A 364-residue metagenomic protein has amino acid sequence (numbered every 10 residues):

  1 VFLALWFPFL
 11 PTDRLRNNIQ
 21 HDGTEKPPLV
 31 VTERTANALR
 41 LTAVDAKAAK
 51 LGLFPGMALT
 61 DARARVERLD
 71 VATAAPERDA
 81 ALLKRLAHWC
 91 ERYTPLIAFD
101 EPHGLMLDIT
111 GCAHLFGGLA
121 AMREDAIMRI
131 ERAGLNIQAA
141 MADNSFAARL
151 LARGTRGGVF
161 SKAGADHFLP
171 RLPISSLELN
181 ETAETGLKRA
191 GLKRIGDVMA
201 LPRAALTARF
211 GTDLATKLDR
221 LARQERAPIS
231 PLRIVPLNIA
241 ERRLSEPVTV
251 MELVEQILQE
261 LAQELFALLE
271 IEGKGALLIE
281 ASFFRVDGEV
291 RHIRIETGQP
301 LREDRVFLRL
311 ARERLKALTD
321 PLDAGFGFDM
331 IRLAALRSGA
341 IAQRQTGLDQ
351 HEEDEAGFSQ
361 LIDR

Functional and structural regions predicted by a protein language model:
V1-M106, G111-A113, A120-M128, I137 (+1 more regions): Residues that scaffold, gate, or flank divalent-cation-dependent active/transport sites
F2-A4, R68-L69, E184, K188-M330 (+1 more regions): DNA-contacting surface of Y-family translesion DNA polymerases
R16-N18, T42-A43, L119-A120, R149-T155 (+2 more regions): Short acidic, glycine/serine/threonine-rich loops at helix termini
L51-L53, G164-A200, Q350: Amphipathic, charged-and-aliphatic alpha-helical interface segments that function as noncatalytic docking
H88, A120-F160, D213-L221: Structured, non-catalytic alpha/beta "coupling" segments that mediate domain-domain communication and provide generic
D100-G104, A139, D143-F146, A276-L278 (+1 more regions): Short Gly/Ser/Thr- and Asp/Glu-enriched loop/turn motifs at secondary-structure junctions
P102-L107, S145-A148, T182, L201 (+1 more regions): Short, conserved phosphate-binding/catalytic loop or strand-edge motifs used in phosphoryl-/nucleotidyl-transfer
G347-R364: Contiguous hydrophobic, core-forming segments of folded domains
